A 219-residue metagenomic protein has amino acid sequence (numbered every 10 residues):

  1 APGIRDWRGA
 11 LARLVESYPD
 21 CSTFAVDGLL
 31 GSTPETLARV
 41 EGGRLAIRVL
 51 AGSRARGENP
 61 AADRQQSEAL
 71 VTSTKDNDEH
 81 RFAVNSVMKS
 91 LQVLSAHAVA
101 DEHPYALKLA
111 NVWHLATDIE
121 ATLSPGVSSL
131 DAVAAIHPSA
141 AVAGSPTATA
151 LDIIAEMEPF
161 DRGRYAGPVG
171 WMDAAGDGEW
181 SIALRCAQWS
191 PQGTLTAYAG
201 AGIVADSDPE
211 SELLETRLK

Functional and structural regions predicted by a protein language model:
A1, F24-G28, H103, L130-D131 (+2 more regions): Short coil/turn segments at secondary-structure boundaries
P2-D78, F82, V93-E102, G176-G200: An anion-binding catalytic pocket shared by soluble metabolic enzymes
D27-S32, V87-K89, P104-V112, P168-A174: A glycine-rich phosphate-binding loop feature that marks nucleotide/adenosyl-phosphate handling sites
A38, M88, E215-L218: Hydrophobic side chains within alpha-helical segments
A46-E156: Contiguous alpha-helical scaffold segments within structured protein domains that host functional hotspots
D118-K219: Conserved hydrophobic core element of enzyme catalytic domains
